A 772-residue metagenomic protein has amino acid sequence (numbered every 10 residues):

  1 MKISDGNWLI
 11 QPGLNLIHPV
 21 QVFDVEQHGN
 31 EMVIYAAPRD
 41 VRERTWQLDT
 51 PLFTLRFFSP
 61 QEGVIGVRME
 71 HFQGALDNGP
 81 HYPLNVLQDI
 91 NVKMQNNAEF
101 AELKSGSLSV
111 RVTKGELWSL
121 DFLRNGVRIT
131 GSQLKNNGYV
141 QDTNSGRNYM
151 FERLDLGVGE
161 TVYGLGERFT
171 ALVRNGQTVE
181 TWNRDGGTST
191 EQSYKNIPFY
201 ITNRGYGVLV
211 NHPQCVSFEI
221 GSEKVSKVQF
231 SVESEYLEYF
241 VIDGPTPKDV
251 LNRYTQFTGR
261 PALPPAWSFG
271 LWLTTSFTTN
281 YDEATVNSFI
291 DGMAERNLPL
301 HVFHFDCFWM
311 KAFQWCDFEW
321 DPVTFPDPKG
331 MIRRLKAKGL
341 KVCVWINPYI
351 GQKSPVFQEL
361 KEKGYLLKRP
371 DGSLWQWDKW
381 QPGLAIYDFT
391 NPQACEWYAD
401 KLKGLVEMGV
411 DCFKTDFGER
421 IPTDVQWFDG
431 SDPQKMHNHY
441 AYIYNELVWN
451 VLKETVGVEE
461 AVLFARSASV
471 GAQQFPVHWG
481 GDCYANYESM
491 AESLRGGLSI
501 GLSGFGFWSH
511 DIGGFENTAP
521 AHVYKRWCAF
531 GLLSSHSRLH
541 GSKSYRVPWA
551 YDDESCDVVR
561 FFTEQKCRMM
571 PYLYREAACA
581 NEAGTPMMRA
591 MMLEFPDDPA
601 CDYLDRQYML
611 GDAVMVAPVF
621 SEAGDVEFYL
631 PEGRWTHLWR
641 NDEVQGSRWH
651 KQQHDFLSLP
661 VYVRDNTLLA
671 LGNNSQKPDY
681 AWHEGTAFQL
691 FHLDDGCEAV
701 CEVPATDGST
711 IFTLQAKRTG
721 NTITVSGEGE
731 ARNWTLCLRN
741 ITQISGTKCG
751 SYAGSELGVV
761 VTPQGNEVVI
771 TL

Functional and structural regions predicted by a protein language model:
M1-S4, N15, Q47, E70-F72 (+7 more regions): Catalytic and substrate-binding clefts that recognize carbohydrates or anionic sugar/phosphate headgroups
H28, S59-G63, H71, E116: Residue-level recognition of beta-strand termini and adjacent short loop/turns
I34-A36, F57, M69, L103-S107 (+2 more regions): Short, well-ordered beta-strand segments enriched in hydrophobic/aromatic residues
F57, S107, F199, M293 (+8 more regions): Conserved, mostly hydrophobic/aromatic
V64-I65, S109, S119, P198-F199 (+20 more regions): Beta-sheet entry/capping signal
E70-F72, P299-V559, E594-D598, L604: Aromatic- and carboxylate-enriched substrate-binding clefts and catalytic-loop regions of carbohydrate-active enzymes
D77-M94, K368, L638-F656, G746-G765: Solvent-exposed beta-strand/loop surfaces of large extracellular or lumenal domains
W449-T455, E460-V462, A468-W479, E492-G496 (+3 more regions): Catalytic core of carbohydrate-active enzymes
